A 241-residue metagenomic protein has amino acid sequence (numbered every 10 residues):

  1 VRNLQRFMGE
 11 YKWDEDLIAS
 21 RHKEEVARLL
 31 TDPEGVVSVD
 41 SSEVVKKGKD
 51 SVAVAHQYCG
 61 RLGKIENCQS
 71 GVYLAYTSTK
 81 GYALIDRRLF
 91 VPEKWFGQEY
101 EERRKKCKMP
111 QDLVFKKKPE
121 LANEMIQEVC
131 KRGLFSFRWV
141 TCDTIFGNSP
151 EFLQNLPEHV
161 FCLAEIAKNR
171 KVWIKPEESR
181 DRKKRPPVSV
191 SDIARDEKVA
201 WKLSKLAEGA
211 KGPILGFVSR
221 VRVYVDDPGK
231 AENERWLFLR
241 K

Functional and structural regions predicted by a protein language model:
V1-K49, E128, L163, D181-E208: Electropositive nucleic-acid engagement tracts
R2-R6, R61-F137, E234-K241: Electropositive, glycine- and tryptophan-enriched low-complexity nucleic-acid-binding patches
L4-F7, V37-S38, V54, Y58 (+4 more regions): Long, contiguous hydrophobic alpha-helical segments, chiefly transmembrane helices and signal peptides
K12-E93, R104, V221-D227: Active-site-proximal, Lys/Arg-enriched surface segment that forms a nucleic-acid-binding/basic interface patch
W13, V37-S38, V44, Y58 (+8 more regions): Bulky hydrophobic/aromatic packing residues
T31-P33, C68, L134-S136, L156-H159 (+1 more regions): Short, well-ordered loop/turn elements at secondary-structure boundaries
K80-C107, Q111, E165-K241: An anionic, glycine-rich sequence signature occurring as long contiguous blocks
R103-R182: Domain-level cores of phosphate- or acyl-group-handling catalytic modules
